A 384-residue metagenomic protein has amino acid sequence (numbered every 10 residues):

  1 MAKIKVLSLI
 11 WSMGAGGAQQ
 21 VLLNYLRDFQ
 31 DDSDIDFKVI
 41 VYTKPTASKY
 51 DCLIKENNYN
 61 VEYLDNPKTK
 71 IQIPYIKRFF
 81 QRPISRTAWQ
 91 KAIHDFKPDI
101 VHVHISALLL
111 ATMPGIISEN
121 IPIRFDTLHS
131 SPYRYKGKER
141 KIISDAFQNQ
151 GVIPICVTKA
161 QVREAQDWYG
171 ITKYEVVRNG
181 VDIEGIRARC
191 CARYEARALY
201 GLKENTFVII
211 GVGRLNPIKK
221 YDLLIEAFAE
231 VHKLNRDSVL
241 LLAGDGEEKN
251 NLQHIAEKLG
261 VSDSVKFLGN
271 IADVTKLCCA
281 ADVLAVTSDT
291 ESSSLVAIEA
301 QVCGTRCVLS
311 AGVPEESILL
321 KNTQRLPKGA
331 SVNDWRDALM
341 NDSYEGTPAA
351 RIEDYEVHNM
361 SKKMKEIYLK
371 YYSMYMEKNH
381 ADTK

Functional and structural regions predicted by a protein language model:
S8-G16, Q20-F80, Q166, E247 (+1 more regions): N-terminal strand-loop element at the rim of the active site of nucleotide-sugar-dependent glycosyltransferases
G17, Y344-D382: A charged, aromatic-enriched C-terminal amphipathic alpha-helix characteristic of glycosyltransferases across folds
Q19-N24, F207-E230, E247-H254: A conserved mid-protein helix/loop that constitutes part of the nucleotide-sugar donor-binding site
P74-K77, I121, F125-C156, R163-G170: A conserved, positively charged/aromatic
V103-L110, L128: Short His-centered aromatic/hydrophobic patch
R163-D167, G180-L199, N205: Acidic anion/phosphate-binding donor-loop and adjacent secondary structure in glycosyltransferase catalytic cores
N270, D289: Aromatic "clamp/platform" in nucleotide-sugar-dependent glycosyltransferases that forms part of the donor/acceptor
E316-Y344: Change "using UDP/GDP/dTDP sugars" to "using nucleotide sugars
